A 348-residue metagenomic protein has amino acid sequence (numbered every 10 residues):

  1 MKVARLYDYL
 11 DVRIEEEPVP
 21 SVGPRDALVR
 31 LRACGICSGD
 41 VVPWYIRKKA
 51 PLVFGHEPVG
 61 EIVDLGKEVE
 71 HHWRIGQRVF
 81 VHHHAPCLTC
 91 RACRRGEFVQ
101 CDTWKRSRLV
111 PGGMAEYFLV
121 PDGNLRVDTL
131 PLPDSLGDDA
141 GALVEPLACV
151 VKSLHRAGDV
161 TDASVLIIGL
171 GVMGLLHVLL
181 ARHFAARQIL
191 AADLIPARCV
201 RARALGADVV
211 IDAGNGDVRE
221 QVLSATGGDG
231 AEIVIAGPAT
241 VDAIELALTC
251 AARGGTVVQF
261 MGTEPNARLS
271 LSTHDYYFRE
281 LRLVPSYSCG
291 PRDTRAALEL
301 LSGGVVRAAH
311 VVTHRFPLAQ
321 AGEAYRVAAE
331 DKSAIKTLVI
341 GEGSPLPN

Functional and structural regions predicted by a protein language model:
V3, E57-V59, Q77-R78, A92 (+3 more regions): Residue-level marker of beta-strand positions
V3, I233, E245-T249, P291-N348: C-terminal hydrophobic helical "lid"/dimerization subdomain of Rossmann-like NAD(P)H-dependent oxidoreductases
P20-C34, I46-R94, P133-S135: Glycine-rich beta-strand-centered segment in the early N-terminal region that forms part of a ligand/cofactor-binding
F80, E232-I235, V258: N-terminal Rossmann-like NAD(P) cofactor-binding module of classical short-chain dehydrogenase/reductase
C87-I168: NAD(P)H dinucleotide-binding glycine-rich loop of Rossmann-like/cofactor-binding domains, especially the beta1-alpha1
L136-N215, E220: Mid-domain Rossmann-like dinucleotide-binding core that forms the NAD(H)/NADP(H) cofactor-binding site
T240-G303, G341-N348: Glycine-rich phosphate-binding loop and adjacent beta-alpha segment of Rossmann(oid) nucleotide-cofactor-binding
